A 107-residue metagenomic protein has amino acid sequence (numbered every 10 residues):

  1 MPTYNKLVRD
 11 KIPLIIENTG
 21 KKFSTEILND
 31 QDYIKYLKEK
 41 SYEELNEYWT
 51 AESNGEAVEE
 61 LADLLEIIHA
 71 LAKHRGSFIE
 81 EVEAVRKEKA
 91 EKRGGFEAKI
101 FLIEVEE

Functional and structural regions predicted by a protein language model:
M1-E107: Flexible "arm" and connector segments at domain edges
